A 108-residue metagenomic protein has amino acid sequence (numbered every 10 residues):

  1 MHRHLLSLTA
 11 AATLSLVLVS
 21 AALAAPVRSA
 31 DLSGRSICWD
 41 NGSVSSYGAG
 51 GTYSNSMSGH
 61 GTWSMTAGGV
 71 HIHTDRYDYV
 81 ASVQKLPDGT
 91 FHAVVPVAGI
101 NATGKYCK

Functional and structural regions predicted by a protein language model:
M1-L5: Positively charged n-region of N-terminal signal peptides that target proteins for export
L6, S20-K108: Lipid interaction determinants
T9-V19: Bacterial N-terminal signal peptides
